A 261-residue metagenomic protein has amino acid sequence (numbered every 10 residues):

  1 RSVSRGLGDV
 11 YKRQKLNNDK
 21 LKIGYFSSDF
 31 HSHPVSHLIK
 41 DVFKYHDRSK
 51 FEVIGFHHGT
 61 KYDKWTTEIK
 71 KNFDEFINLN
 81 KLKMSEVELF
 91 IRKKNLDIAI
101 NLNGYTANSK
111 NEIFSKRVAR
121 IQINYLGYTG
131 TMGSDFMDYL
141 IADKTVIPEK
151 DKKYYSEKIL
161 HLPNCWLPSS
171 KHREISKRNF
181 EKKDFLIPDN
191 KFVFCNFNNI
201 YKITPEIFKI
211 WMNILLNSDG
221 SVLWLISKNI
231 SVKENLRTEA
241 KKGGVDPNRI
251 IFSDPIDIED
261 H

Functional and structural regions predicted by a protein language model:
R1-Y11: Single conserved hydrophobic/aromatic residue that forms the stacking wall/gate of nucleotide- or nucleobase-binding
D9-M137, A142-K152, L223-H261: Conserved nucleotide-cofactor-binding alpha/beta core module
K12, H172-L186: A short helix/loop element that forms part of the nucleotide-sugar donor recognition site in Leloir-type
L21-F26, P188-T204, F208, M212: Conserved donor-binding/catalytic core segment of Leloir-type glycosyltransferases
V42-S49, F194, P205-G220: Short hydrophobic signal-anchor/transmembrane segments that target glycosyltransferases and glycosylation machinery
S134-D135, D151-Y154, K171-I175, E206-I207: Short conserved micro-motifs at the rims of enzyme active sites and ligand-binding pockets
Y154-R178: A charged, well-structured terminal subsegment
L162, D184, M212: Serine-hydrolase catalytic core recognition
